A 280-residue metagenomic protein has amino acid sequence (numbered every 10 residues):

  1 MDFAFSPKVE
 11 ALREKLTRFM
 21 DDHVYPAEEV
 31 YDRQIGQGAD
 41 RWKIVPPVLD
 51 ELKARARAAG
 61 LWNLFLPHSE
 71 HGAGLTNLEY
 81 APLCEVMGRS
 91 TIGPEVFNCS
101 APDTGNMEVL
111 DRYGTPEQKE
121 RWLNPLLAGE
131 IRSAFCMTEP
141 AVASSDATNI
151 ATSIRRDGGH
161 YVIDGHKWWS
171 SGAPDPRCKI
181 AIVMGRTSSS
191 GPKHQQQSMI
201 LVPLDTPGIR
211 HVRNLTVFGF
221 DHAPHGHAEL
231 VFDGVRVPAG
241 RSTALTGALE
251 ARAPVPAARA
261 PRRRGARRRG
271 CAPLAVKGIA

Functional and structural regions predicted by a protein language model:
M1-S100, E117-R121, P125-A128, R132 (+1 more regions): Amphipathic, small/basic residue-rich leader segments at the start of a protein or domain
F3-K8, L12, R210-A280: Glycine-rich beta->alpha junctions and the first turn(s) of the following alpha-helix
G60, L66, L83-R89, G185-R186 (+2 more regions): Short Ser/Thr-interspersed hydrophobic loop/turn segments at strand-loop and sheet-helix junctions that line or gate
F97-E117, D146: N-terminal glycine-rich flavin-associated loop
G129-T138, V183: A short, Trp-centered hydrophobic/proline-enriched beta-strand micro-motif
A143, W168-D175, A257-R262: Glycine-rich phosphate/pyrophosphate-binding beta-alpha loops
T152-R155: A structural signal for short hydrophobic beta-strand segments in well-ordered beta-sheet cores
G159-H160, D164-V212: A short core secondary-structure module
